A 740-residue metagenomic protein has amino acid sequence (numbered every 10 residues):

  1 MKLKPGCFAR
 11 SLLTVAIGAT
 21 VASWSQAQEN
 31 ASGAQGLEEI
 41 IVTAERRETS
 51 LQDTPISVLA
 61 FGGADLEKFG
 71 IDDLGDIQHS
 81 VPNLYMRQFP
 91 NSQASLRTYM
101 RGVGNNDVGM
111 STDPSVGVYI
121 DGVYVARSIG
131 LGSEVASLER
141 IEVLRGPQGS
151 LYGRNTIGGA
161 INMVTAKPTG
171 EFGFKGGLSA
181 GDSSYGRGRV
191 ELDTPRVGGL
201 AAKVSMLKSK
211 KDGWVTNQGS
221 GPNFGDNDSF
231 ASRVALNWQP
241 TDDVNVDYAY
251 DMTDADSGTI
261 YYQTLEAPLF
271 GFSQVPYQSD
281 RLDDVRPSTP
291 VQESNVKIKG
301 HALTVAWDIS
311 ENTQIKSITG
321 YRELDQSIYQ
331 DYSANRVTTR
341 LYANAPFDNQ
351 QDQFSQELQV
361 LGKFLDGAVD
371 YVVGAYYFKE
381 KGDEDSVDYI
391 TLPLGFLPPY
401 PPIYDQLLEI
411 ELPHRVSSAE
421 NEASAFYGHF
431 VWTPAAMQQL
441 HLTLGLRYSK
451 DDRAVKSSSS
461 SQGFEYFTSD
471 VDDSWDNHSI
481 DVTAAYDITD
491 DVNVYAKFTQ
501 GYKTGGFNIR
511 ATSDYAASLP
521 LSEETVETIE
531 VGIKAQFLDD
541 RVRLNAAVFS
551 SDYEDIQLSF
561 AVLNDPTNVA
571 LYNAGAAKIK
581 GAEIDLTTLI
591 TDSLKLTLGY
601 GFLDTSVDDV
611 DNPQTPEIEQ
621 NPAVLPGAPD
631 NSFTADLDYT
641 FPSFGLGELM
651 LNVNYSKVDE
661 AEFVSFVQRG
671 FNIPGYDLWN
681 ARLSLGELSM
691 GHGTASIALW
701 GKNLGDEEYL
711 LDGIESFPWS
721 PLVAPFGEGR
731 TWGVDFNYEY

Functional and structural regions predicted by a protein language model:
M1-V81, D242-V246, T588, L685-E687: N-terminal Sec signal peptide and the immediately downstream disordered periplasmic leader that contains the TonB box
G6-A9, F347-L365, D370-G374, A496 (+2 more regions): Conserved C-terminal beta-signal and adjacent last beta-strands/turns of outer-membrane beta-barrel proteins
Q35-E171, V531: Acidic, small-polar-rich N-terminal luminal/periplasmic segments of exported/outer-membrane proteins
D113-S115, R127, E134-R145, G149-S232 (+5 more regions): Outer-membrane beta-barrel translocator/receptor signature
G221, N227-Y371, F378-E380, R543-L544: Outer-membrane beta-barrel domain signature, strongest for Gram-negative TonB-dependent receptors and also present
D256-P268, K379-D383, D452-S457, Y486-E530 (+5 more regions): Surface-exposed extracellular loop regions of Gram-negative outer-membrane beta-barrel proteins, predominantly
A302-D308, Q314-Y332, D487, N493-K503 (+4 more regions): Membrane-embedded beta-barrel scaffold of Gram-negative outer-membrane proteins
Y371-G374, A436, L442, S550-D552 (+2 more regions): Gram-negative outer-membrane beta-barrel transporters
